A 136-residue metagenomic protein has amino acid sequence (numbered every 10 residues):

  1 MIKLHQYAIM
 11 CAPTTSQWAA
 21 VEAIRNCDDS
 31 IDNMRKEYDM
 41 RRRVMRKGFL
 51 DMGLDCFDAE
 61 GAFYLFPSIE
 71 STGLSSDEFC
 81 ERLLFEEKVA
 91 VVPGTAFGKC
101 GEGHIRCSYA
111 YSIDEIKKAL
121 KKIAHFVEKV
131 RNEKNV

Functional and structural regions predicted by a protein language model:
M1-V136: PLP-dependent class I/II
